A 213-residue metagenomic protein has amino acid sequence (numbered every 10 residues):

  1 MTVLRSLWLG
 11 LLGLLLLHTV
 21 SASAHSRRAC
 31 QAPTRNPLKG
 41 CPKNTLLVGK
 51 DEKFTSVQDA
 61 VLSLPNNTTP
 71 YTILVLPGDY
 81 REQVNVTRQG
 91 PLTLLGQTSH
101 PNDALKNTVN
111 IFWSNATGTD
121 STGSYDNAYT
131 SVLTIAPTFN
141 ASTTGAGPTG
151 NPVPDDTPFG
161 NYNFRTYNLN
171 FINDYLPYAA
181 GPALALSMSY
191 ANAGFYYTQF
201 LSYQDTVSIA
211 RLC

Functional and structural regions predicted by a protein language model:
M1-S26: Fungal secretory targeting signals
H18-L62: Right-handed parallel beta-helix/beta-solenoid
K50, P91-P182: Right-handed parallel beta-helix/beta-spiral solenoid domain characteristic of secreted/periplasmic
D51-L62, T68-K106: N-terminal extracellular ligand-recognition/capping segment immediately after the signal peptide
V75, T93-L94, F164-T166, A193-Y196 (+1 more regions): All-beta strand scaffolds that present successive hydrophobic residues in beta-strands
L76, T87, L95-Q97, A136 (+5 more regions): Feature marks extracellular polysaccharide-active and adherence modules
Y80-N85, A104-K106, D174-G181, Y203-L212: Short glycine/acidic-rich loop motifs that flank beta-strands on beta-rich extracellular proteins
P158, G181-Y196, F200-C213: Eukaryote-skewed repeat-based solenoidal scaffolds used as protein-protein interaction platforms, primarily
